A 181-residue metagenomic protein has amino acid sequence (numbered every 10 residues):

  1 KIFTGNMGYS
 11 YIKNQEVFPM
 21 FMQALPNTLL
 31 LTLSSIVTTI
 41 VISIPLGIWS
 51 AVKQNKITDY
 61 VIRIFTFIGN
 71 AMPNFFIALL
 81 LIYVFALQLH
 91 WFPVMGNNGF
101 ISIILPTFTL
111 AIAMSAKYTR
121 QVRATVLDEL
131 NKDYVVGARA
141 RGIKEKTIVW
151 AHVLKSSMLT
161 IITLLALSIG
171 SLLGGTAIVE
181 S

Functional and structural regions predicted by a protein language model:
K1-P19, E180: Short membrane-interfacial helix/loop motifs at transmembrane-helix boundaries
F3-T4, A86, N131, G174: Residues at helix-coil transition
N6-Y9, I44, I48, N70-M72 (+3 more regions): Gly/Ser/Thr-rich helix-start
E16, K56, F76: Short alpha-helical
F21, L25-T58, N97-S181: Alpha-helical transmembrane segments of integral membrane proteins, especially multi-pass inner/plasma-membrane
S34, T38, R63-A116: Generic hydrophobic transmembrane alpha-helix motif, especially the helices
